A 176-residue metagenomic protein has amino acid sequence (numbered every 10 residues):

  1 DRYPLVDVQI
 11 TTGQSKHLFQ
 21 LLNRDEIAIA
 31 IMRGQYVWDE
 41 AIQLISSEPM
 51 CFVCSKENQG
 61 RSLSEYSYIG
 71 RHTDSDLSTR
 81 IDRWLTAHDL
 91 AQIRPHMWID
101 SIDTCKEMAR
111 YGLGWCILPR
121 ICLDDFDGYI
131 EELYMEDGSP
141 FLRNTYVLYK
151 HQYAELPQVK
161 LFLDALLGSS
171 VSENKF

Functional and structural regions predicted by a protein language model:
D1-V37: Central regulatory/effector-binding core of bacterial HTH transcription factors
Y3-I10, A87-H96: A local structural motif
I10, I29-I31, F52, Y68 (+2 more regions): Generic preference for hydrophobic
Q14-L18, L90-Y134, P140: Hydrophobic hinge/microswitch elements
L22-I31, M50, A109-W115: Alpha-to-beta junction loops
W38-R80, L142-Q152, L167: Hydrophobic/proline-rich hinge and linker segments of small-molecule sensing/allosteric domains, predominantly
S67-L90, E155-L156, L163, E173: Secondary-structure junction motif
M135-F176: A late-sequence structural motif
